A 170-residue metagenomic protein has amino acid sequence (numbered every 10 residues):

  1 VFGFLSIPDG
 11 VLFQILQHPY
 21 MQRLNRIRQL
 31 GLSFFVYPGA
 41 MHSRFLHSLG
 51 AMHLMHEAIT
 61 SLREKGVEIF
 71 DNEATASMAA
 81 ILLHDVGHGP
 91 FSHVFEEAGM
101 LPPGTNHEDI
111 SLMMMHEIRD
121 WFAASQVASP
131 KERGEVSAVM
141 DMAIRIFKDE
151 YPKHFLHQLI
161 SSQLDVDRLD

Functional and structural regions predicted by a protein language model:
V1-R28, F35-A79, G87-D170: Sequence-structural signature of the catalytic-core scaffold of metal-dependent phosphohydrolases that act on
